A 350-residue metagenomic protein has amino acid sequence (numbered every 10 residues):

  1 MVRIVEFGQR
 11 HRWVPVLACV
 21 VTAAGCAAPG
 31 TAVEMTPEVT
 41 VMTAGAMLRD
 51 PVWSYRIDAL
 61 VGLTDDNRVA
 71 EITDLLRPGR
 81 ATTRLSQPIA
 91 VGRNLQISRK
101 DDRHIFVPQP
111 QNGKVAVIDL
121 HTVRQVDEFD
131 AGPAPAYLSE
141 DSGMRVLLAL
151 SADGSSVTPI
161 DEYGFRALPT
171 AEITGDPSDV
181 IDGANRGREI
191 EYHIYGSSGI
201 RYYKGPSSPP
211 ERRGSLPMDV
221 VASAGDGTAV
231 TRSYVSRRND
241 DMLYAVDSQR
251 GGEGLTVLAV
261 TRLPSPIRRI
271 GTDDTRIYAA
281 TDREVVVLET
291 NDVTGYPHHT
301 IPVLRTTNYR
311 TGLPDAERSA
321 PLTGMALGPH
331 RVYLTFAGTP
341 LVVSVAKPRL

Functional and structural regions predicted by a protein language model:
M1-A32: Secretory targeting and sorting signals
I4, G25-L350: Predominantly soluble domains enriched in secretory-pathway, periplasmic, or organellar proteins
